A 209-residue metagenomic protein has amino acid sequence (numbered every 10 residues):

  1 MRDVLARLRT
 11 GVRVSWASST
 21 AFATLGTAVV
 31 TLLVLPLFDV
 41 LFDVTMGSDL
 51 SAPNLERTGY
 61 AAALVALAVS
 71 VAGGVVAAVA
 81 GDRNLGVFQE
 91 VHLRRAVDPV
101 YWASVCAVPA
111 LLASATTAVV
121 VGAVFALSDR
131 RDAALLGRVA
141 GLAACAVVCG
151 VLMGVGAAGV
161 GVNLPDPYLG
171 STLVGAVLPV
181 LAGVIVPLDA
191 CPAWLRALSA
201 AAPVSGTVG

Functional and structural regions predicted by a protein language model:
M1-G209: Hydrophobic transmembrane alpha-helices and immediately adjacent juxtamembrane helices of multi-pass inner-membrane
